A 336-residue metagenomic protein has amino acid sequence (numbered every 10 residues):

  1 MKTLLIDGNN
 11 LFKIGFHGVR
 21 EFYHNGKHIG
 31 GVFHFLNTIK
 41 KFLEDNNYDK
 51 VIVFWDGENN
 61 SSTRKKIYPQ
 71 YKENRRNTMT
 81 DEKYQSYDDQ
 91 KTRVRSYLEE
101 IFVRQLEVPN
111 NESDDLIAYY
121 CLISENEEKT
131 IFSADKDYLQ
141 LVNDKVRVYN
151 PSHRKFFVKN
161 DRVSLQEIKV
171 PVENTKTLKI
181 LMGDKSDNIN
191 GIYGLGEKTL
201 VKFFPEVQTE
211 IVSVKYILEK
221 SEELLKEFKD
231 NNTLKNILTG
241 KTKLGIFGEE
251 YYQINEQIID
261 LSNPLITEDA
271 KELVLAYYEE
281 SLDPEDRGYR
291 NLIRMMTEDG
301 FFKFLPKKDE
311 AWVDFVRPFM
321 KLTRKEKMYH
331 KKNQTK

Functional and structural regions predicted by a protein language model:
M1-Q70: Non-catalytic, usually N-terminal nucleic-acid engagement modules in DNA/RNA processing proteins
L5, D49-G57, Q105-E107, E128-F132 (+1 more regions): Short glycine-rich phosphate-binding loop at a beta-alpha junction
E21, R76-D283, Y289-R290, D299-F302 (+2 more regions): Extended two-metal-dependent nuclease catalytic cores across DNA- and RNA-processing enzymes
I39-L43, L98, M296: Hydrophobic, Leu/Ile/Phe/Ala-enriched alpha-helical segments that form helix-helix packing faces
M296-K336: C-terminal regulatory/interaction regions
